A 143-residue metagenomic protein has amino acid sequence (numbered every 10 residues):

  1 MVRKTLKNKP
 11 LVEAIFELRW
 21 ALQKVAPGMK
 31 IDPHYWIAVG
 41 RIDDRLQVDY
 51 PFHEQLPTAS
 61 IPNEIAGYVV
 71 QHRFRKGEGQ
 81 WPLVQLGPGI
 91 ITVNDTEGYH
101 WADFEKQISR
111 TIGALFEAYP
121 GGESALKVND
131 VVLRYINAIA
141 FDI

Functional and structural regions predicted by a protein language model:
M1-L86: N-terminal low-complexity, intrinsically disordered segments
M1-R3, Q71-R75, K127-I143: Aromatic/basic-lined ligand-recognition segments that form π-stacking hydrophobic pockets flanked by Lys/Arg to engage
K4, T96-D103: Conserved aromatic-histidine-acidic binding/catalytic patches
P10-E17, W81-Y99, K127-R134: Glycine-rich, often proline-containing surface loops adjacent to acidic residues and nearby aromatics that form
W20-K24, E97, N137-I139: Beta-strand elements of well-folded, non-transmembrane domains
V25-P27, A102, D142: Intrinsically disordered, low-complexity acidic/polar segments
A38-G40, E97, A114-E117: Short, surface-exposed linear patches
A102, K106-K127: Secondary-structure boundary elements
